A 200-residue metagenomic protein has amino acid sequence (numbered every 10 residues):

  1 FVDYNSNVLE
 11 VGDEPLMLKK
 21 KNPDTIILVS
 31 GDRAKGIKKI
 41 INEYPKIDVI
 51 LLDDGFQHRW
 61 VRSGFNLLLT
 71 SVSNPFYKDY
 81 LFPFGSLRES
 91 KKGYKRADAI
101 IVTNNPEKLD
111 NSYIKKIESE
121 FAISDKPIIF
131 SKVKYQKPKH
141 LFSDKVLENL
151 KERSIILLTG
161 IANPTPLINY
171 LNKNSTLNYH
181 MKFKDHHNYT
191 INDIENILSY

Functional and structural regions predicted by a protein language model:
F1-I123: Phosphate/Mg2+-binding loops and adjacent switch elements in nucleotide/diphosphate-handling enzyme cores
P75-Y200: C-terminal accessory "lid"/substrate-recognition subdomains
